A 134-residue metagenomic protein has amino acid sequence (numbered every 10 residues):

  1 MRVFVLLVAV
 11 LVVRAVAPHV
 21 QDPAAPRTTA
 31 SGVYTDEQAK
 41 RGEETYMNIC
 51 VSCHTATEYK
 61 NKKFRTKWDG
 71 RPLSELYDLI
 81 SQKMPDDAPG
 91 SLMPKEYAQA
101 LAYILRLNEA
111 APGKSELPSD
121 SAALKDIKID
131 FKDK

Functional and structural regions predicted by a protein language model:
F4-R14: Bacterial N-terminal signal peptides
H19-T45, A88: Electrostatic cytochrome c docking/interface patches
D36, K63-D78, P85-A98, E116 (+1 more regions): Electron-transfer interface patches adjacent to heme c in soluble/periplasmic c-type cytochromes and di-/multiheme
G42, Y46-A56, A100, I104: The canonical Cys-X-X-Cys-His
Y59-K60: Short, non-ligating residues that shape and space the ligands of small metal-coordination modules and catalytic
L92-K134: Flexible coil segments in periplasmic/lumen-exposed cytochrome c-class electron-transfer proteins
